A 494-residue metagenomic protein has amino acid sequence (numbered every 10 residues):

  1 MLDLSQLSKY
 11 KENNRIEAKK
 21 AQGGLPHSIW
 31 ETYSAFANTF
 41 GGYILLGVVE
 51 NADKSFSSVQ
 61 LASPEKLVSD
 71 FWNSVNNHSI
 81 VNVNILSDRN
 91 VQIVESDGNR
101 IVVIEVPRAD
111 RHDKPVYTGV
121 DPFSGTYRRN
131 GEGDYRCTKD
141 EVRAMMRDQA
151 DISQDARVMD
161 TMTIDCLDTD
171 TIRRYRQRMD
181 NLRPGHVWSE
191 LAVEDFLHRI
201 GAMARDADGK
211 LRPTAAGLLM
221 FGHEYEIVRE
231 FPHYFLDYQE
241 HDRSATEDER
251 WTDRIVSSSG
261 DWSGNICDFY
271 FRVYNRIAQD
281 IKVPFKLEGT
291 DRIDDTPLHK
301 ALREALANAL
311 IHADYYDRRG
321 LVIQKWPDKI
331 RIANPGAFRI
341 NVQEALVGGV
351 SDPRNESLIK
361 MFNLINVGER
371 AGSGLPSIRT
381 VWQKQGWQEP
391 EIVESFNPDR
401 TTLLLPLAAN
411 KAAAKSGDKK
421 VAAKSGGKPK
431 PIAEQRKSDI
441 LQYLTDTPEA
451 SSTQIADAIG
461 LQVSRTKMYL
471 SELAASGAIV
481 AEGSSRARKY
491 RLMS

Functional and structural regions predicted by a protein language model:
M1-H299, L306-K411, K415, S452 (+1 more regions): Conserved N-terminal catalytic/coupling substructures associated with nucleotide/phosphate chemistry
Y274, K437-T445: Hydrophobic residues on short alpha-helical segments
A412-I440: Short alpha-helical segments that sit at the start of domains
K430-R436, S451, S484-S494: Short, cationic-aromatic polyanion-contact patches
L444-T447, Y469, S476: Short helix-capping/hinge SLiMs at alpha-helix to coil transitions
E449-I459: Short acidic, hydrophobic short linear motifs in intrinsically disordered regions
L461-E472: Short amphipathic alpha-helical interaction segments
A474-G483: A short, conserved structural fragment
